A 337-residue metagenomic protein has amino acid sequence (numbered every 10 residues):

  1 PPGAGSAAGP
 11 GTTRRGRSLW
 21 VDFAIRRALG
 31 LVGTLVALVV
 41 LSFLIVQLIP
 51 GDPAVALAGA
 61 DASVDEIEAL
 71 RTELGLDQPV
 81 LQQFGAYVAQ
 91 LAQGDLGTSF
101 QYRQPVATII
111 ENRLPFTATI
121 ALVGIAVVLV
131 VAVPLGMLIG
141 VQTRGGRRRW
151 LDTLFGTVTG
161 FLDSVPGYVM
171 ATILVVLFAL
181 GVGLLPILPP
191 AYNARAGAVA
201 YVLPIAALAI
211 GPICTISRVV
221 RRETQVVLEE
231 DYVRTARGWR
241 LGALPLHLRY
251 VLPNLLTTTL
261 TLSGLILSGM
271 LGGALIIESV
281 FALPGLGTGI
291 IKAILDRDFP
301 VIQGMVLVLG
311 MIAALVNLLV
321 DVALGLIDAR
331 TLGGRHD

Functional and structural regions predicted by a protein language model:
P1-P10, R335-D337: Short, intrinsically disordered terminal tails adjacent to the first/last structured region
S6-W20, D77-V133: An internal, D/E-rich "acidic patch" concept
G9-I45: Charged, compositionally biased N-terminal leader segments and the immediate start of the first structured element
S18-D22, I110-T153, G167, N193-D337: Alpha-helical transmembrane segments of integral membrane proteins, especially multi-pass inner/plasma-membrane
L35-Q82, V182-A200: Hydrophobic alpha-helical transmembrane segments of membrane transport/permease proteins and related membrane-embedded
V39-L48, A89, G156-P186, A207-G211 (+1 more regions): Membrane-water interface segments at the C-terminal ends of transmembrane alpha-helices in multi-pass inner-membrane
A62-D95, F281-K292: Short hydrophobic, aromatic-rich alpha-helical segments embedded in or entering the lipid bilayer of multi-pass
L177-P189, S279-G287: Peri-membrane helix termini and adjoining interfacial loops of integral membrane proteins
